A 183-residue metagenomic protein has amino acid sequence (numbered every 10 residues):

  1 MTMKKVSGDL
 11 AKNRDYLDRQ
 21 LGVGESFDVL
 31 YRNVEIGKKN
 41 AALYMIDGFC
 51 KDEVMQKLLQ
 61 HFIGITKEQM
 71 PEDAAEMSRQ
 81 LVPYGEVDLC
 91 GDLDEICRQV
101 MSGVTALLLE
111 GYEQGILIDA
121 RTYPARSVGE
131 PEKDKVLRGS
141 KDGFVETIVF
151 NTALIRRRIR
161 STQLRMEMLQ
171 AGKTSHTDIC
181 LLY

Functional and structural regions predicted by a protein language model:
M1-L182: Membrane-embedded alpha-helical signal segments
